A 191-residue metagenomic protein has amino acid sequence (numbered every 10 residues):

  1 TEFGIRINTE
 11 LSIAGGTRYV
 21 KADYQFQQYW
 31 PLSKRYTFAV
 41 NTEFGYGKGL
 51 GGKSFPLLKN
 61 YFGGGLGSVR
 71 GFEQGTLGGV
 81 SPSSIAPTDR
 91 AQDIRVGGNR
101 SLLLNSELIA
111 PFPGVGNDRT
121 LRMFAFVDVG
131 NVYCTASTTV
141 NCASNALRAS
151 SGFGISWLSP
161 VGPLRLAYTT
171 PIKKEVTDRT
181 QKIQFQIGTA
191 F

Functional and structural regions predicted by a protein language model:
T1-L121, A125-V129, Y133-A136, C142 (+2 more regions): C-terminal outer-membrane beta-barrel translocator/porin domains of Gram-negative envelope proteins and their
V20, A149, Q181: Exposed loop/turn and edge beta-strand positions of beta-sandwich/beta-sheet ligand-binding modules
T37, P163-R165: Membrane-spanning beta-strand positions in outer-membrane beta-barrel proteins
L103, R148-G152, P163, Q184: Short amphipathic alpha-helical surface patches that serve as generic macromolecular interface elements
F124, G152-L158, R165-A167: Active-site scaffold segments
T138-I155: A short alpha/beta connector and helix-capping loop motif
I155-G162, T180-F191: Outer-membrane beta-barrel "beta-signal"
T170-K174: A short, acidic, flexible beta-alpha connecting loop/helix-capping segment that sits on the rim of active
